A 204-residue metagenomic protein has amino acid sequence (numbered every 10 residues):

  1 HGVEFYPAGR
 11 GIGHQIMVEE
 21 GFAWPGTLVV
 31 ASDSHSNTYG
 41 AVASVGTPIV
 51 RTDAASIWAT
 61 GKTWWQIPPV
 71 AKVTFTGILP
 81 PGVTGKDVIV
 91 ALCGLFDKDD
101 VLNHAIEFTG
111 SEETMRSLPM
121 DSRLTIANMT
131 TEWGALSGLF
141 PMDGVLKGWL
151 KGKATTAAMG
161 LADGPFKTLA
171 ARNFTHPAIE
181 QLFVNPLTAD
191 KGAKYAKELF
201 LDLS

Functional and structural regions predicted by a protein language model:
H1-S204: Fe-S-dependent hydro-lyases/dehydratases of central metabolism
